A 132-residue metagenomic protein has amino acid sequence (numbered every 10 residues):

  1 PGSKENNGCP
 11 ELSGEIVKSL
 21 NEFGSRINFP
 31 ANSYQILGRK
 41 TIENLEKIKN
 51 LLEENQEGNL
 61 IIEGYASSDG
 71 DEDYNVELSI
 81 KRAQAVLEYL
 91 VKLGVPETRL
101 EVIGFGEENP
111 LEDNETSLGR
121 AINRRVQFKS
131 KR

Functional and structural regions predicted by a protein language model:
P1-N59: Periplasmic peptidoglycan-binding/tethering modules of Gram-negative envelope proteins
R39, E63-R132: Periplasmic OmpA-like peptidoglycan-binding domain that tethers envelope proteins to the cell wall
